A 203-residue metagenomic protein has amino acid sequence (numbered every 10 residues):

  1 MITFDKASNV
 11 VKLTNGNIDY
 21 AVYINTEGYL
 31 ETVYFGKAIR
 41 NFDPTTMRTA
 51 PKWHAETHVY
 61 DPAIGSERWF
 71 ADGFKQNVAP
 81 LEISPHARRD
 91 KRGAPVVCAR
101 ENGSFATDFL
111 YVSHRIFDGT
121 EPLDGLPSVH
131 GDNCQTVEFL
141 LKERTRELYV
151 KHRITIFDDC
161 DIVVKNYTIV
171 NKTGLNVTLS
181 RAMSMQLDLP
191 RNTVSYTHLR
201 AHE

Functional and structural regions predicted by a protein language model:
M1-S8: Short, Gly/Pro- and small/polar-rich lid/capping loops
D5, Q76-C160: Extended, loop-rich substrate-binding clefts of extracytoplasmic carbohydrate-active enzymes
N17, Y167: Conserved, mostly hydrophobic/aromatic
F35-V59: Acidic, aromatic-enriched beta-alpha/helix-loop junctions
I169-T173: Asparagine-centered strand-capping/turn motif at beta-strand->loop junctions
L175-M183: Short, hydrophobic/aromatic beta-strand segments
T197-E203: Conserved small/polar residues in nucleotide/adenosyl-binding loops
